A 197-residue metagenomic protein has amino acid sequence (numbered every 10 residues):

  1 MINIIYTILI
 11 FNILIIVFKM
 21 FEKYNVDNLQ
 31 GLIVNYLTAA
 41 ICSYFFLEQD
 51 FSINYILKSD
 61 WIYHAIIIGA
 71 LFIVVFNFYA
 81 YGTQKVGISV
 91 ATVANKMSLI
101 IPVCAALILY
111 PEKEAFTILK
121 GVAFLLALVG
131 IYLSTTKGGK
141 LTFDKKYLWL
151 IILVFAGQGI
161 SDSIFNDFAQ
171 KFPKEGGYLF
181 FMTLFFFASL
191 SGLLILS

Functional and structural regions predicted by a protein language model:
M1-L29, T142-P173, Y178, F186-L194: Glycine-/small-residue-enriched transmembrane alpha-helix faces in small-molecule transporters and effluxers
I2-Y6, L47, I53-V74, F78 (+1 more regions): Loop-to-transmembrane-helix transition segments
Y6, V34-T38, Y63, I67-A70 (+3 more regions): Hydrophobic residues within alpha-helical transmembrane segments of multi-pass solute transporters/permease subunits
N12, G69, I73-N77, L99-C104 (+3 more regions): Hydrophobic/small/kink-forming positions within alpha-helical transmembrane segments of polytopic membrane proteins
Y24-D27, F78-A94, K113, Q170-L179: Structural motif at transmembrane-helix junctions in multi-pass transporters
T38-C42, A94-L109, F187-S191: Alpha-helical transmembrane segments of compact multi-pass small-molecule transporters, enriched in specific families
E48-D60, Y110-F116, G139-K140, S163-Y178: Membrane-interface helix termini and inter-helical loops of multi-pass transporters
V103-L107, T117-K137: Hydrophobic transmembrane alpha-helices of multi-pass small-molecule transport proteins
